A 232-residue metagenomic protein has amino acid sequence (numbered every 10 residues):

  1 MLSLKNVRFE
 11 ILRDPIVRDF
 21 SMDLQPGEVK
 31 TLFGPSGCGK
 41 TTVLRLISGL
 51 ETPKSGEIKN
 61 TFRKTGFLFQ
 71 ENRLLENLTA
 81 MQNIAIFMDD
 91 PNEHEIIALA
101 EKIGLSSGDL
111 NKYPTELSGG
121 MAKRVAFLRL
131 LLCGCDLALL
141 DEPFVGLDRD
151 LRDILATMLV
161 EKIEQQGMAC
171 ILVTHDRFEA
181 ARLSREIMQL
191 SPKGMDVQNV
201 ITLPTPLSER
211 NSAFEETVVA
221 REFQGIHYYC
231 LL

Functional and structural regions predicted by a protein language model:
F33-P35: The feature captures the beta-strand-to-loop junction immediately N-terminal to the Walker
S48: Helix-to-loop junction immediately C-terminal to a conserved catalytic motif
E93-D109, M158-E161: Conserved ABC ATPase "signature" region
Y113-L117, M121: Conserved ABC ATPase signature
A126-F127: Hydrophobic anchor residue at the start of the ABC signature
A138-E142: Catalytic Walker B motif of ABC-type/P-loop ATPase nucleotide-binding domains
R152-Q166: Helical segment within the ABC ATPase nucleotide-binding domain
P192-F223: Conserved beta-strand-loop-alpha-helix hinge in the C-terminal portion of ABC ATPase nucleotide-binding domains
